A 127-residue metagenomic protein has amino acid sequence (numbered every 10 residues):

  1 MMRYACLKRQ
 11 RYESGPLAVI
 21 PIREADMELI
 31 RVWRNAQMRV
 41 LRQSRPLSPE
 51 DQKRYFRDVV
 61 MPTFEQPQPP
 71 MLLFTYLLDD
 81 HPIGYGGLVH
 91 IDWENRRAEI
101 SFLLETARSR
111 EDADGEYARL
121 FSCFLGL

Functional and structural regions predicted by a protein language model:
M1-K53: A short, well-structured alpha-helix characteristic of acyl/acetyltransferase catalytic modules
L29, M71-T75, G126: Residue-level detection of beta-strand scaffold positions
L29, R54-D58, F124-L125: Alpha-helical elements of Rossmann-like donor-binding domains used by nucleotide-donor carbohydrate transfer enzymes
R34, V59, T63-F64, G126-L127: Hydrophobic, Leu/Ile/Phe/Ala-enriched alpha-helical segments that form helix-helix packing faces
V40-P46, A107-G115: Short histidine-centered catalytic/ligand-binding loop motif
E50-S109: Acetyl-CoA-dependent GNAT
D112-L127: Conserved acetyl-CoA-binding loop-helix of GNAT-fold acetyltransferases
